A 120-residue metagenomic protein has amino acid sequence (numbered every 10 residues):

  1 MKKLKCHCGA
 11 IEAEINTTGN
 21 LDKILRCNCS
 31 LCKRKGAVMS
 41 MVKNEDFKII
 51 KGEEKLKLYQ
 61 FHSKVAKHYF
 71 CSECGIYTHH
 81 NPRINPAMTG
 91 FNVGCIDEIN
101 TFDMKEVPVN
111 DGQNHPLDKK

Functional and structural regions predicted by a protein language model:
M1-K120: A short Gly-Trp-Pro
